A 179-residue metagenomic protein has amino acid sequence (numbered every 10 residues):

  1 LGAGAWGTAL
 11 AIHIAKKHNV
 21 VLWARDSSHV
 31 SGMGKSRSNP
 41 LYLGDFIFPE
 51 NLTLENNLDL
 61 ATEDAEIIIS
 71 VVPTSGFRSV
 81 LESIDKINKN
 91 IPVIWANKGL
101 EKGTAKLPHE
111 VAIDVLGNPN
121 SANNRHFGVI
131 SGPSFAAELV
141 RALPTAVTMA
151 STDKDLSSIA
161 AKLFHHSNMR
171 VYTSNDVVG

Functional and structural regions predicted by a protein language model:
L1-F46, T53-N56: NAD(P)+-binding Rossmann beta1-loop-alpha1 motif at the extreme N-terminus of oxidoreductases
H13, K17, S36-P40, I87 (+3 more regions): Change "in soluble alpha/beta enzymes" to "in soluble alpha/beta proteins
N19, A65-E66, P144, N168: Residue-level detector of structured alpha->beta connecting loops
D26, L100, S131-F135, D153 (+1 more regions): Glycine-rich beta-alpha junction loops
G32, T104-A105, S157: Alpha-helix N-cap/helix-start motif
F48, L54-E63, I67-A142, A161: Rossmann-like NAD(P)(H) cofactor-binding subdomain of soluble oxidoreductases
G76, V111, N118-H126, P144-G179: Internal alpha-helical scaffold of NAD(P)-dependent oxidoreductase catalytic cores
